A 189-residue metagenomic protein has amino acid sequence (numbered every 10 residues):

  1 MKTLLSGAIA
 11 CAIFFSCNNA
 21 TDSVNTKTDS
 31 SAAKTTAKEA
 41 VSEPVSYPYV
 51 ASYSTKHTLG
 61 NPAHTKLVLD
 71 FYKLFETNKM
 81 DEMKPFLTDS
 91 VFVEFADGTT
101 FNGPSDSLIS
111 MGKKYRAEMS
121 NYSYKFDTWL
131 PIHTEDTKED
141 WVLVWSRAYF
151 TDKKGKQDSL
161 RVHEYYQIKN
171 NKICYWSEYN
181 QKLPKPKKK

Functional and structural regions predicted by a protein language model:
K2-A8: Sec-dependent signal peptide recognition, specifically the positively charged N-region followed immediately by
I13-S16: C-terminal motif of bacterial Sec signal peptides marking the signal peptidase cleavage site
N18-T77, D81: Short, low-complexity N-terminal intrinsically disordered segments enriched in polar/charged residues
Y49, M80, P85-I132: A solvent-exposed, acidic/Ser-Thr-rich amphipathic alpha-helical stretch
T137-E139, Y166-C174: Short, solvent-exposed coil/turn segments at beta-strand boundaries
K138-A148: A short hydrophobic beta-strand element
D158-H163: Short, surface-exposed coil-to-beta transition loops
Y175-K189: Low-complexity, intrinsically disordered terminal/linker segments enriched in charged and Gly/Pro repeats
